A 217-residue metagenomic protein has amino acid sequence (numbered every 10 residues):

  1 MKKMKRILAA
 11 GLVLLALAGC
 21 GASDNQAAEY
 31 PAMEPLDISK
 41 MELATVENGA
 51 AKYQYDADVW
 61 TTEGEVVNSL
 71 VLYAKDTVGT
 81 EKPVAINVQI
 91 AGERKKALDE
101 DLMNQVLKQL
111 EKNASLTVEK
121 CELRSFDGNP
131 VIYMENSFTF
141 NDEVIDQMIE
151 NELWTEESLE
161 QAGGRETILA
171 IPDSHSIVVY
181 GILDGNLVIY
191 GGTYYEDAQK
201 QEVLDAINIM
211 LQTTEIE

Functional and structural regions predicted by a protein language model:
M1-L8: Bacterial N-terminal signal peptides that target proteins for export
A9-G11, C20-T77, I171-P172, L183-D184 (+1 more regions): N-terminal targeting sequences that direct proteins away from the cytosol to non-cytosolic compartments
G49-A51, V84, P130, S176-I177 (+1 more regions): Envelope-exposed proteins and targeting segments
Y73-T80, E135-N141: Secondary-structure transition/turn motif
A74-N104: A short acidic-to-branched-hydrophobic micro-motif
Q89-K96, C121, T193-K200: Second-shell loop/turn segments in exported
L107-V179: Signature of long, low-cysteine stretches enriched in small and polar/charged residues
